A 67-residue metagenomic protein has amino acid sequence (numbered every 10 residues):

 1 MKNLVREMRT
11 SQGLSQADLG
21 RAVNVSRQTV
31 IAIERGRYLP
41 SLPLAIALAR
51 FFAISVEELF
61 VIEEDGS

Functional and structural regions predicted by a protein language model:
N3-A22: Short basic helix-loop element that most often maps to the first helix and adjoining turn of HTH DNA-binding modules
N24, P43-E58: DNA major-groove recognition helix of helix-turn-helix/homeodomain DNA-binding modules
V25-Y38: Recognition helix of helix-turn-helix/homeodomain-like DNA-binding domains that insert into the DNA major groove
R35, I54, E64: Short, conserved catalytic or interaction motifs in soluble domains
R37-A47, D65-G66: Short, basic-rich loop-to-helix N-cap that marks the start of a DNA-contacting helix
R50, F60-S67: Short, charged recognition helix plus adjacent turn of helix-turn-helix-like nucleic-acid-binding domains
